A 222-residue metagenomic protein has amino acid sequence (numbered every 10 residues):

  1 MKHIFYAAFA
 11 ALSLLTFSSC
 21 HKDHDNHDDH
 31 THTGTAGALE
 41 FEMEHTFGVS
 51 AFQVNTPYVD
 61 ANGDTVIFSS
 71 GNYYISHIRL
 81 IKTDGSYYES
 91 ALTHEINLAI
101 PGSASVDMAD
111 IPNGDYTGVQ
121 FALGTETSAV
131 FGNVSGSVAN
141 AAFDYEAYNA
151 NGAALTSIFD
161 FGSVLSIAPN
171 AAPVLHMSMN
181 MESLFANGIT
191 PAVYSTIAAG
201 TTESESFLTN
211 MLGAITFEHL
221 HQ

Functional and structural regions predicted by a protein language model:
M1-A8: Bacterial N-terminal signal peptides that target proteins for export
F9-A10, L14: Hydrophobic alpha-helical targeting segments used for export or membrane insertion
T16-S19: C-terminal motif of bacterial Sec signal peptides marking the signal peptidase cleavage site
H21-Q222: A short, solvent-exposed, low-complexity linear motif enriched for acidic/polar residues with Pro/Gly/Ser/Thr
